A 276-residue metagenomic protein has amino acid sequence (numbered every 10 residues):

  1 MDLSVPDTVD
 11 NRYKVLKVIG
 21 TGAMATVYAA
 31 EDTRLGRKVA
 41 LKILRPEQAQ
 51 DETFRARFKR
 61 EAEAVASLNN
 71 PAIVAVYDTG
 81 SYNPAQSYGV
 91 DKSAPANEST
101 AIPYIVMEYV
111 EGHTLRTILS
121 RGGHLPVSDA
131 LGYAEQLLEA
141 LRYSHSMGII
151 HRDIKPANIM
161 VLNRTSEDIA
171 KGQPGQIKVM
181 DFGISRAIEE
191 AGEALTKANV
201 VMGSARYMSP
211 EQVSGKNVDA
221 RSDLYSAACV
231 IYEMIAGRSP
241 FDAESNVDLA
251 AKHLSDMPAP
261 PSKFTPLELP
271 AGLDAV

Functional and structural regions predicted by a protein language model:
V15-G22, V27: Protein kinase glycine-rich loop
R45-S67: AlphaC helix of the eukaryotic protein kinase fold
Q50-T53, S87, E98-A101, L162-N217 (+2 more regions): Activation segment of protein kinases
T79: Activation-segment/catalytic-loop signature of the eukaryotic protein kinase fold
E98-T114, I118: Conserved short submotifs of the Hanks-type protein kinase catalytic core that shape the nucleotide-binding pocket
Y133-A134: Activation segment signature within eukaryotic-like protein kinase domains
L137-I149: Protein kinase catalytic-loop region centered on the HRD/HxD motif
R206-V276: C-terminal lobe helix-coil module of Hanks-type protein kinase domains
